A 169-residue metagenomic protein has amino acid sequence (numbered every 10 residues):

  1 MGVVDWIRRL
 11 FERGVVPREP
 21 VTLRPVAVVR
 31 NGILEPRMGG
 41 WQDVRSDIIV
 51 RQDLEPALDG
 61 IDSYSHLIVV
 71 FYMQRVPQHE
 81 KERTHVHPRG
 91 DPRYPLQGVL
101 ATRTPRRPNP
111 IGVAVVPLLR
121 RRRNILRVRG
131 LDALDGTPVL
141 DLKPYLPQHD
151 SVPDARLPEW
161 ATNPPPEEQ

Functional and structural regions predicted by a protein language model:
G2-Q169: Glycine-rich, low-complexity intrinsically disordered segments
